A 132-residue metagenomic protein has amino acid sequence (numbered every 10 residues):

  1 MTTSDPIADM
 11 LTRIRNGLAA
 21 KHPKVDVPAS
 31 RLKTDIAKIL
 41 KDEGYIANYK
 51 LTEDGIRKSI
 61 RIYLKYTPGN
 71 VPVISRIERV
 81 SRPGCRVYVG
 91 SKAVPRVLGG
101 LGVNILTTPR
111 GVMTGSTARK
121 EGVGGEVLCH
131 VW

Functional and structural regions predicted by a protein language model:
M1-W132: Core subunits and conserved enzymes of cellular information-processing and envelope-translocation systems across
